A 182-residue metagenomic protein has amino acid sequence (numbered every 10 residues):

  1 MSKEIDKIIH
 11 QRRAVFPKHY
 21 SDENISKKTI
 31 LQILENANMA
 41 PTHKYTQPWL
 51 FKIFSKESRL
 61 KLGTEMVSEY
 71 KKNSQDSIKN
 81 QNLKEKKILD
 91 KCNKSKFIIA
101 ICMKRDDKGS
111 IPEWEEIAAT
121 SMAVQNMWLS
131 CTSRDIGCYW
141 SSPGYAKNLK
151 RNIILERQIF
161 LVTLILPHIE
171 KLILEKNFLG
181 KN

Functional and structural regions predicted by a protein language model:
M1-K94: N-terminal amphipathic, basic helical "cap/leader" segment at the start of enzyme domains
M1-Q11, F16, R157-N182: C-terminal helix-cap and adjacent tail motif
A37, I99, R105, G109-N152: Small-aliphatic-rich amphipathic alpha-helix that forms the alpha element of a beta-alpha
E57, M103-R105, K171: Short, flexible active-site-adjacent loop segments at beta-strand->alpha-helix junctions, enriched in small/polar
K94-F97, I136, R157-L161: Short coil/turn connectors at secondary-structure junctions
